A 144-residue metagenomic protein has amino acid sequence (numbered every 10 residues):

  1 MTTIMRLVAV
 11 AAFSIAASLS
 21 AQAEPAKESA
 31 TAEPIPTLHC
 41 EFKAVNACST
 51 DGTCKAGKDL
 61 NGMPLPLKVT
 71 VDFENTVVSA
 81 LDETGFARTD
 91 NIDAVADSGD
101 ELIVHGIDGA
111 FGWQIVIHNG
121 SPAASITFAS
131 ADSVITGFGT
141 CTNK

Functional and structural regions predicted by a protein language model:
M1-A9: Bacterial N-terminal signal peptides that target proteins for export
V8-S18: Bacterial N-terminal signal peptides
Q22-P34: Cleaved targeting-peptide boundary
P34-T76: Short, solvent-exposed loop/hinge segments that bridge or flank secondary-structure elements
V45, N75-L81, A124-I126: Short polybasic amphipathic segments
F73-F111: Contiguous, well-ordered beta-strand patches that form the walls/edges of small beta-barrel/beta-sandwich domains
I115-I117, A124-T136: Short, exposed beta-strand-loop hairpins at the edges of beta-sheets in extracellular/periplasmic proteins
T136-N143: Short, low-complexity, Pro/Ser/Thr/Gly-rich segments in the mature regions of secreted, periplasmic
